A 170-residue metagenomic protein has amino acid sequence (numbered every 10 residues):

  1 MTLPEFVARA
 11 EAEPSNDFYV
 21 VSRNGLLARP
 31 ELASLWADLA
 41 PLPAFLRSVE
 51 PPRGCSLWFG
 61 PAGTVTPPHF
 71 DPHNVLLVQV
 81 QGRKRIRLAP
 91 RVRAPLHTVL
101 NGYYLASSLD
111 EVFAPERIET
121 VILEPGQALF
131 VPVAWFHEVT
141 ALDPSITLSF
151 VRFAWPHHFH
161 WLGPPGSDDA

Functional and structural regions predicted by a protein language model:
M1-A128, F136-A170: N-terminal accessory scaffold of Fe(II)-dependent oxygenases
